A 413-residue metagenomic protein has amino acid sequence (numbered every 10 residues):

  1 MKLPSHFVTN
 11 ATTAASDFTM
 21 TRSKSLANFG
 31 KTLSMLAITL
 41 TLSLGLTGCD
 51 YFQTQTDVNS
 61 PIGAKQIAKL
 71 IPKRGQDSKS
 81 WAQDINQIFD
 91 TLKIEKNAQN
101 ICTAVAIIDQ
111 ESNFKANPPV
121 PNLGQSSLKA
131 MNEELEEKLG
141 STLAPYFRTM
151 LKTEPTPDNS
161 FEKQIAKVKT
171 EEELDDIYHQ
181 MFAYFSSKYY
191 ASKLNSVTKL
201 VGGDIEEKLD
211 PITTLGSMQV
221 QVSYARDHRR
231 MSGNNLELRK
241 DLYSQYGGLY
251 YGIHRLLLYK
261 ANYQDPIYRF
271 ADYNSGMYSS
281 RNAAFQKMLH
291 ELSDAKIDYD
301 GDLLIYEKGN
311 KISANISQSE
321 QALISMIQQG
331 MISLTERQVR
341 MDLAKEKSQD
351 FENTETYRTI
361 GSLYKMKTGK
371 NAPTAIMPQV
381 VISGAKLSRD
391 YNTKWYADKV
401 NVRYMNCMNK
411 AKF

Functional and structural regions predicted by a protein language model:
M1-H6, N10, A14-N28, G48-F413: Cell-wall glycan-active module
N28-L40: Sec-dependent N-terminal signal peptides
S43-L46: Bacterial Sec-type N-terminal signal peptides, specifically the leucine/valine-rich hydrophobic h-region
